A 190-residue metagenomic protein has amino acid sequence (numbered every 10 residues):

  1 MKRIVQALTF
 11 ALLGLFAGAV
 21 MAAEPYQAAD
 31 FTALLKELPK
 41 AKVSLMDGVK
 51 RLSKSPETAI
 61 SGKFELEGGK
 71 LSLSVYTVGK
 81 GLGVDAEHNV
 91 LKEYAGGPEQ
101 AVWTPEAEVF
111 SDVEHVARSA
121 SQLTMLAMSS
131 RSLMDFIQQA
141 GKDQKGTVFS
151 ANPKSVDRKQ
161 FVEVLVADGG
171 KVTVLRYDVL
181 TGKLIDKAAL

Functional and structural regions predicted by a protein language model:
K2-Q6, M21-L190: Long, terminal "pre-/pro-" and other extracytoplasmic accessory regions that lie outside the mature folded/catalytic
A7-L13: Sec-dependent N-terminal signal peptides
A17-A19: N-terminal signal peptide c-region/cleavage motif recognized by signal peptidases
